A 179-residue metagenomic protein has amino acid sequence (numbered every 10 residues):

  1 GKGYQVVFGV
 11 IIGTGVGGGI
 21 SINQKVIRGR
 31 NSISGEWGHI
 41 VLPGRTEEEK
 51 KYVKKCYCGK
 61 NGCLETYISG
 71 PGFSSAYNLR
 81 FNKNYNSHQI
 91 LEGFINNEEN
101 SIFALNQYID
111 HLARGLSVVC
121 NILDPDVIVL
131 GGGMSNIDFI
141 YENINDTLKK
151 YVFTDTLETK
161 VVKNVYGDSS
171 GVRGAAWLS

Functional and structural regions predicted by a protein language model:
G1-Y4, G44-S179: ATP-binding/phosphotransfer module of carbohydrate and carboxylate kinases, centering on a glycine-rich
Y4-L64: Glycine-rich phosphate-binding loop of actin/hexokinase-like ATP-binding domains
